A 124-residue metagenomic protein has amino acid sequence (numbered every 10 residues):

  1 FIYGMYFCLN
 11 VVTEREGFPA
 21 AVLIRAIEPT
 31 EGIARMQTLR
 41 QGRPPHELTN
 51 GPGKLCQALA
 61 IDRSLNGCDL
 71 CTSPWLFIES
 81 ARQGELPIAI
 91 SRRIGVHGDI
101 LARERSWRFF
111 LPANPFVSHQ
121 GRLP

Functional and structural regions predicted by a protein language model:
F1-P124: Conserved, well-structured core segments that form or line functional sites
